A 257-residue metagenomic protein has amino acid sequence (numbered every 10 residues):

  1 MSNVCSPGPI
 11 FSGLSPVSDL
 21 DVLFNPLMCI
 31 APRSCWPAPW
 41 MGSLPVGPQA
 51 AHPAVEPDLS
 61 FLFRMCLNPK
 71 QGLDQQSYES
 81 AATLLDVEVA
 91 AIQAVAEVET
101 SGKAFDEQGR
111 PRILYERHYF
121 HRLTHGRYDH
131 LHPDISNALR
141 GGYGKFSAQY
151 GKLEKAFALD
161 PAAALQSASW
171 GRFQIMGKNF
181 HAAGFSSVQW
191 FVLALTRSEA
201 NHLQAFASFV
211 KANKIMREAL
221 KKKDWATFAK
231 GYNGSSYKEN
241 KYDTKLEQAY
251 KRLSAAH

Functional and structural regions predicted by a protein language model:
C5, F11, D19, L23-E79 (+3 more regions): N-terminal export signals and maturation junctions of secreted/periplasmic proteins
V17-D19, E97: Intrinsically disordered, low-complexity regulatory regions of eukaryotic regulatory proteins
E56-H257: Catalytic glycan-binding domains that act on GlcNAc-containing polysaccharides
